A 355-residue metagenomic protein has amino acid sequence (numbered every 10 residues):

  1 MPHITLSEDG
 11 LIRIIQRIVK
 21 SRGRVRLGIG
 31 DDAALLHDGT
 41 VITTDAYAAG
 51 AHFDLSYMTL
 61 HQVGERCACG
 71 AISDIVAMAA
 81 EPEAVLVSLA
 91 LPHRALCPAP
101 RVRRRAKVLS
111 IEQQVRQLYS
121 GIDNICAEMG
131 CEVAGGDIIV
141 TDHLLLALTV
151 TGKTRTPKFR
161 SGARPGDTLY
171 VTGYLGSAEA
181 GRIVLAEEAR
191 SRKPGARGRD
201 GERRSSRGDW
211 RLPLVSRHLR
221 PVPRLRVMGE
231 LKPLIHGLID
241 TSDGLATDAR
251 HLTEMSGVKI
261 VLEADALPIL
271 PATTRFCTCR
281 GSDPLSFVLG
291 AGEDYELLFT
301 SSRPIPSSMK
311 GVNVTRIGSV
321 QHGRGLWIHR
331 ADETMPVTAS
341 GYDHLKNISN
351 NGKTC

Functional and structural regions predicted by a protein language model:
M1-V76, V337-S340: N-terminal glycine-rich phosphate/pyrophosphate-binding loops that anchor nucleotide-derived ligands and cofactors
P2-R17, M58, R94-C97, R104-E132 (+5 more regions): Glycine-/charge-enriched secondary-structure boundary and capping motifs
R22-G23, G30-D31, H37-G39, A80-E83 (+10 more regions): Short coil/turn connectors at secondary-structure junctions
L27-G28, V41-T44, E132-G136, V150 (+3 more regions): General beta-strand structural signal in soluble alpha/beta enzymes
L35, A71, A79, V133 (+4 more regions): Residue-level signal for inorganic ion chemistry
H37, P82-C97, R103-E188, S319: Glycine-rich anion-binding loops of enzyme active sites
T44-D45, F159-G195, S206-G229: Short, acidic (Asp/Glu-rich) active-site segment that either coordinates a divalent metal cofactor
